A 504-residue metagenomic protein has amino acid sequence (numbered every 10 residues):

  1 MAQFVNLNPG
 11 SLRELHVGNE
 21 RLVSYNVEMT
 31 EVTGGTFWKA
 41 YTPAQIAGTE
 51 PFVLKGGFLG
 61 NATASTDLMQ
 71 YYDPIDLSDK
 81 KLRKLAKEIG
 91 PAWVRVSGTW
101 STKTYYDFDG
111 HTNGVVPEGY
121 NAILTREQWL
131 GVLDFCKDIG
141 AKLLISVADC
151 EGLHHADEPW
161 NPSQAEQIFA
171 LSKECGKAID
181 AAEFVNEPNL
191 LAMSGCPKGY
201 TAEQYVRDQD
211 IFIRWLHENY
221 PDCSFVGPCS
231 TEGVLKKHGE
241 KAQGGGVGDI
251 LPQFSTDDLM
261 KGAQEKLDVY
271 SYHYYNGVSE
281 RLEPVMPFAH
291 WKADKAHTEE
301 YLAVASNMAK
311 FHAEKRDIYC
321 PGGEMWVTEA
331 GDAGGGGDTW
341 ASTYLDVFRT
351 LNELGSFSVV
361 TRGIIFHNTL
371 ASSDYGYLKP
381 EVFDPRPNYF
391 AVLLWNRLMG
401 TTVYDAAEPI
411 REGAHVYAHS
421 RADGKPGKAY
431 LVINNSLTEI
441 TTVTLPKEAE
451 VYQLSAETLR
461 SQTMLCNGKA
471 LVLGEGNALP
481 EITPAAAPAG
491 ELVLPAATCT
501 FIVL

Functional and structural regions predicted by a protein language model:
M1-F184, N189-K241, G245-Q253, M260-K266 (+6 more regions): Non-catalytic accessory regions flanking glycosidase/transglycosidase catalytic cores in CAZymes
A122-L124, Y275-G335: Glycoside hydrolase catalytic-domain groove-lining segments
L267-N276: Aromatic-lined glycan-binding groove of carbohydrate-active enzymes
